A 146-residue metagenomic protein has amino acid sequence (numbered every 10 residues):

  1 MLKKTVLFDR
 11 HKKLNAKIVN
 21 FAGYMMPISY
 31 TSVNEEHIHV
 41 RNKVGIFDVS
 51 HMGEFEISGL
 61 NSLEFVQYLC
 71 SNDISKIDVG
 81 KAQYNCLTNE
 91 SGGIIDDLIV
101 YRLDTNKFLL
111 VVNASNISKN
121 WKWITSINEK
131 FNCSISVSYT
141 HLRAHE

Functional and structural regions predicted by a protein language model:
M1-T88, G93-I95: Acidic, proline/glycine-enriched N-terminal capping motif
D78-A82, S134-Y139: A generic structural motif
L98: Conserved GNAT-family N-acetyltransferase fold
S115-V137: Internal alpha/beta scaffold segment
T140-E146: Conserved small/polar residues in nucleotide/adenosyl-binding loops
